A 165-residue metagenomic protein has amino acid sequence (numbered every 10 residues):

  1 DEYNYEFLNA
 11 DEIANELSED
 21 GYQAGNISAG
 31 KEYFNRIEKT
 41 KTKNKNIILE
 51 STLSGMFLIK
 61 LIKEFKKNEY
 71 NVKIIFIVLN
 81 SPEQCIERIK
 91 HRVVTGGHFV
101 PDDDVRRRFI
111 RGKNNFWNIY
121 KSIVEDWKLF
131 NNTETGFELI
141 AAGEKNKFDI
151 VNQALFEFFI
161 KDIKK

Functional and structural regions predicted by a protein language model:
D1-K45: Conserved substrate/cofactor phosphate-moiety recognition/catalytic segment in nucleotide-dependent phosphotransferases
Y5-F7, I74, W127-L129: Conserved beta-strand scaffold positions in the cores of enzyme catalytic domains, especially in NTP/NDP-utilizing
E12-A14, S54, V78-Q84, E134-G136: Conserved nucleotide-binding/hydrolysis micro-motifs of P-loop NTPases
Q23, I62-F65, R88-H91, A142-E144: Short, glycine/charged-enriched secondary-structure capping and boundary segments
Q23-I27, S51, D102-V105: Flexible, glycine- and charge-enriched loops at secondary-structure boundaries
S28-L79, G112: Glycine-rich phosphate-binding loop used to anchor ATP phosphates in small-molecule kinases, encompassing both
Y70-F116: A glycine- and Lys/Arg-enriched "phosphate-lid" helix/loop adjacent to the NTP-binding pocket of small-molecule kinases
N118-K165: NTP-dependent small-molecule kinase module
